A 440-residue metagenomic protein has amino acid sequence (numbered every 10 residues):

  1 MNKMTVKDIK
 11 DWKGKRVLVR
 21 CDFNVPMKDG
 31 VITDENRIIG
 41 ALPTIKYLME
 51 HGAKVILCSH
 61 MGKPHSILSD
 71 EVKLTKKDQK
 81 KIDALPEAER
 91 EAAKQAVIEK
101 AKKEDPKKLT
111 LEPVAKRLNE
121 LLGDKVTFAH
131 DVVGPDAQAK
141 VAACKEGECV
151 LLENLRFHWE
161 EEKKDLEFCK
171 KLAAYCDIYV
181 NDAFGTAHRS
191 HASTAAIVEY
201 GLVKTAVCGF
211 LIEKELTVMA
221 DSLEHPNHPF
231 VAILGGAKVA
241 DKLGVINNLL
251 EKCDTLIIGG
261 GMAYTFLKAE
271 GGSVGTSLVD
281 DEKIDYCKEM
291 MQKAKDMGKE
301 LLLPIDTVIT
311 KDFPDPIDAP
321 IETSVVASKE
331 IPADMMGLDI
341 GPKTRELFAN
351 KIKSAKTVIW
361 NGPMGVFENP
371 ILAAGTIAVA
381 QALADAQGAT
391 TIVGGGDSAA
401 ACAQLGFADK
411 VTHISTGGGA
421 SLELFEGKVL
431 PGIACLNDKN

Functional and structural regions predicted by a protein language model:
M1-N440: Active-site loop-to-helix "anion-binding N-cap" substructures in soluble metabolic enzymes
